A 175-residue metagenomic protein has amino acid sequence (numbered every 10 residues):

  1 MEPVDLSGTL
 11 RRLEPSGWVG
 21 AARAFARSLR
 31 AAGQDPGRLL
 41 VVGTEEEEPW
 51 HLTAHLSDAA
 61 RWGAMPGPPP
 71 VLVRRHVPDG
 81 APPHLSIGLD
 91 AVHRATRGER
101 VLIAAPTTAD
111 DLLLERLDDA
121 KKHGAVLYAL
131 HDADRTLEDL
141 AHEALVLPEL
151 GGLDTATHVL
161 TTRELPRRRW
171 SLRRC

Functional and structural regions predicted by a protein language model:
M1-G67: Extended, compositionally biased accessory segments flanking or bridging domains
W50-P166, W170-R174: Glycine-rich phosphate-binding loops that contact phosphosugars or nucleotide phosphates
